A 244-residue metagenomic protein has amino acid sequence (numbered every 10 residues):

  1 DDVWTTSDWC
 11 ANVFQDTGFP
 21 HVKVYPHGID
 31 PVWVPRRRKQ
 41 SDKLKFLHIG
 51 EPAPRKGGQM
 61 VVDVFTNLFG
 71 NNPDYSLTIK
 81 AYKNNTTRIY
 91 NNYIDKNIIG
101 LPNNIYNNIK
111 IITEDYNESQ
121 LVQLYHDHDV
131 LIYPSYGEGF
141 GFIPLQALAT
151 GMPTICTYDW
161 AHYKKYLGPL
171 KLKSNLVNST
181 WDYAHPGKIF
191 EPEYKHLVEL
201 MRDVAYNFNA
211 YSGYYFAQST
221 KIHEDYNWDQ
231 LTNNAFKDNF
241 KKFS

Functional and structural regions predicted by a protein language model:
W9, G28: Carbohydrate-associated surface elements
K39-K56, V62-T66, L77-I79: Conserved donor-binding/catalytic core segment of Leloir-type glycosyltransferases
R88-S119: Nucleotide-activated donor-binding/catalytic signature segment of Leloir-type glycosyltransferases, i.e., the conserved
V122-H128: Short alpha-helical donor nucleotide-sugar binding micro-motif in glycosyltransferases
Y136: Aromatic "clamp/platform" in nucleotide-sugar-dependent glycosyltransferases that forms part of the donor/acceptor
P153-T157, G168-K171: Short hydrophobic beta-strand element within catalytic cores of glycosyltransferases and related nucleotide-activated
K164-D203: Change "using UDP/GDP/dTDP sugars" to "using nucleotide sugars
I189-H196, Y206-D238: A charged, aromatic-enriched C-terminal amphipathic alpha-helix characteristic of glycosyltransferases across folds
